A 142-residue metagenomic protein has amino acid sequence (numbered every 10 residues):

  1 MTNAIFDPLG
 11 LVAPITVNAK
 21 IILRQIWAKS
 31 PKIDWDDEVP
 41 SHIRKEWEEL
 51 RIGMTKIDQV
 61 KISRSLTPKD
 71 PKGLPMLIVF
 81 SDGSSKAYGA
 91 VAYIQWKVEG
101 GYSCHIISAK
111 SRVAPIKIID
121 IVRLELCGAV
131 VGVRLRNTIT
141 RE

Functional and structural regions predicted by a protein language model:
M1-D70, M76: C-terminal reverse transcriptase regions that engage the nucleic-acid substrate
N3, K45-E48, L126, V130 (+1 more regions): Amphipathic alpha-helical interface elements that mediate macromolecular binding in regulatory proteins
D7, L135-E142: RNase H-like nuclease module associated with reverse transcription
L11-P14, K86, A129: General alpha-helical segment detector with a strong preference for membrane-spanning helices and helix-boundary regions
P14-Q25, Y93-A109: Reverse-transcriptase-like RNA-dependent polymerase core
K69-M76, F80-S85, D120-C127: Secondary-structure capping and boundary motifs in well-ordered enzyme cores
P75, V79-C104: Acidic, metal-ligating active-site segments
W96-C127, V131: A short, polar/acidic, helix/strand-boundary loop motif
